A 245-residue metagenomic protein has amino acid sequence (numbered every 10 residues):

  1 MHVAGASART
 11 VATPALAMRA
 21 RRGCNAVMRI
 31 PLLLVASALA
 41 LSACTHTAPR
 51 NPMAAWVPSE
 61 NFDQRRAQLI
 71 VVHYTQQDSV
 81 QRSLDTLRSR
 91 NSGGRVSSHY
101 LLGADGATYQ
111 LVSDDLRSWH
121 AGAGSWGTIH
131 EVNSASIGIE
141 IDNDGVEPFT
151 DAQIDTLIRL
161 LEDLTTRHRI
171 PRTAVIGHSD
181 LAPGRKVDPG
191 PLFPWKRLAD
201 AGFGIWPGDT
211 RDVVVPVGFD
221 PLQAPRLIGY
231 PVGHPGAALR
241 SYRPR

Functional and structural regions predicted by a protein language model:
G5-R19: Compositionally biased, low-complexity flexible segments
P14, R21, S37-L39: Intrinsic disorder/low-complexity segments in short proteins, especially the signal peptide and propeptide regions
A20-L33: Bacterial N-terminal signal peptides that target proteins for export
P31-S42: Bacterial N-terminal signal peptides
C44-T47, T150-R245: Basic/polar, cationic surfaces and motifs that engage anionic cell-wall and phosphate/carboxylate ligands
H46-D63, L69, Q76-T173: Active-site-adjacent loop/helix surface patches within enzyme catalytic domains that shape the substrate-binding cleft
I70-H73, R243: Short, well-ordered secondary-structure micro-motifs within conserved domains or adaptor modules
